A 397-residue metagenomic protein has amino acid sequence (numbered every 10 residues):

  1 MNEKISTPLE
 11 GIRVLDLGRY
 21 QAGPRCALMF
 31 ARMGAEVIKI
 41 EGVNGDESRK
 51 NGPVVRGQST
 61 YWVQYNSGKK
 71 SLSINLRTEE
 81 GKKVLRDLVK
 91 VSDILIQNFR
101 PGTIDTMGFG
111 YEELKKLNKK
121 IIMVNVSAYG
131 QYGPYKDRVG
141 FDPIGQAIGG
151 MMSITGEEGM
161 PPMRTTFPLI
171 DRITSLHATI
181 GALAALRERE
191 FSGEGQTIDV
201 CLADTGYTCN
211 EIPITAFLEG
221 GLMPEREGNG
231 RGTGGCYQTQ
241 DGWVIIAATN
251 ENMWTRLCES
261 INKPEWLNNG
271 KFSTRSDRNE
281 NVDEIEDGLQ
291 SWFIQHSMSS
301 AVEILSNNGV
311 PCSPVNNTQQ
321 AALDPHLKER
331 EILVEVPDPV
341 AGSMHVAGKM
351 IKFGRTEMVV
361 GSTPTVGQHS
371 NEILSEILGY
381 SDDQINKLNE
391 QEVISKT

Functional and structural regions predicted by a protein language model:
M1-G181, A185-F191, F217, T365 (+1 more regions): N-terminal helix-loop segment corresponding to the beta1-alpha1 unit of nucleotide/adenylate-binding folds
N44, Y129-G130, L202-Y207, D241-W243 (+2 more regions): Glycine-rich beta-alpha junction loops
Q131, G159-F167, E190-D204, P224-N229 (+2 more regions): Conserved Rossmann-fold dehydrogenase catalytic segment
S175-Q196, T208, I212-L218, C258-E265: Oxidoreductase and adenylate-handling cofactor-binding alpha/beta cores
G195-A203, I304, I385-N389: Beta-strand segments within the central parallel beta-sheet cores of soluble alpha/beta enzyme folds
G232-N308, C312: Aromatic-enriched alpha-helical interface/lid elements that frame and gate functional surfaces
N307-V360: A glycine-rich dinucleotide-binding beta-alpha-beta segment and adjacent secondary-structure elements that constitute
M344-D382: C-terminal active-site "lid" helix and adjoining low-complexity regulatory extension at the edge of ATP-using catalytic
